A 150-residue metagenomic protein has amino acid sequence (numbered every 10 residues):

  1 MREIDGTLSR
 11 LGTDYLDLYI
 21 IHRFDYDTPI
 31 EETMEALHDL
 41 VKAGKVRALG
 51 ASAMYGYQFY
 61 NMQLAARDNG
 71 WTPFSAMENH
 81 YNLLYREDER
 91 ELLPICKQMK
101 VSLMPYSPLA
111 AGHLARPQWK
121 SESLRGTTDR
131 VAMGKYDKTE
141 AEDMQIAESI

Functional and structural regions predicted by a protein language model:
M1-L11, F59-A65: Short, acidic/polar
D5, D14-D17, H38, K42: Core alpha-helical elements of the protein kinase catalytic domain, predominantly the helix directly N-terminal
D5, I21-F24, M54, N82: Flexible loop residues that form catalytic and substrate-binding hotspots at small-molecule/glycan-binding clefts
L8-P29: Active-site groove signature of glycoside hydrolases
T28-I150: Beta/alpha (TIM)-barrel catalytic core signal, keyed to glycine-rich beta->alpha loops juxtaposed to Asp/Glu that bind
